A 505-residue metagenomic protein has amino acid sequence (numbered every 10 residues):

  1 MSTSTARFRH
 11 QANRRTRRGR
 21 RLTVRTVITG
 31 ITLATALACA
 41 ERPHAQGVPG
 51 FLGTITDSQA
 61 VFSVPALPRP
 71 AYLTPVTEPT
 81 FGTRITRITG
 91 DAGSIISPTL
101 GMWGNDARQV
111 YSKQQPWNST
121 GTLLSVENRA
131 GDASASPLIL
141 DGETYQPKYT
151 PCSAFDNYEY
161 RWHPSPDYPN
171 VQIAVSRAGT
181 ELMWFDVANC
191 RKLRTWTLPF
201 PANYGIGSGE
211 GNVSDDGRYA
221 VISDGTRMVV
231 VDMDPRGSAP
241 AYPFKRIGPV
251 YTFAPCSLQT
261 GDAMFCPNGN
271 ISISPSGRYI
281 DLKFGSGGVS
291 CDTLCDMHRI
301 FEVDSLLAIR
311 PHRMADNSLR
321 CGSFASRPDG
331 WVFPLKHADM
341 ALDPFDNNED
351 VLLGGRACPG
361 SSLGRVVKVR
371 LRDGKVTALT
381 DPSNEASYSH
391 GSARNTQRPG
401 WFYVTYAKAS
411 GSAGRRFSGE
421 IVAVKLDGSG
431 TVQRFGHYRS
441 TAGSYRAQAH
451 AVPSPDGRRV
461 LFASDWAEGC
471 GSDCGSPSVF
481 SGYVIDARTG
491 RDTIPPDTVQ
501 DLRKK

Functional and structural regions predicted by a protein language model:
G53-I95: Blade/loop signatures of beta-propeller domains
S94-V110, P201-G207, F253-C266, F324-S326 (+3 more regions): Short glycine-/Asp-/Thr-/Trp-enriched loop segments that recur within the blades of beta-propeller repeat domains
A107-Q109, Q114-L123, A154-S176, G205-Y219 (+5 more regions): Blade-terminus and WD-like Trp-Asp/Gly-His loop motifs, strongest in beta-propeller folds
D132-I139, G179-F185, T226-D232, G288-E302 (+3 more regions): Structural motif
P151-M228, P235, A241-T260: Asp-box/WD-like beta-propeller blade repeats and closely related beta-sheet repeat scaffolds
G237-P382: Acidic, serine/threonine- and glycine-rich low-complexity intrinsically disordered segments that serve as flexible
N348-S440: Loop/turn-rich, solvent-exposed surfaces of beta-rich toroidal or solenoidal domains
R446-T493: Blade-level signature of beta-propeller repeat domains, shared across WD40, Kelch, NHL, RCC1 and BNR/Asp-box propellers
